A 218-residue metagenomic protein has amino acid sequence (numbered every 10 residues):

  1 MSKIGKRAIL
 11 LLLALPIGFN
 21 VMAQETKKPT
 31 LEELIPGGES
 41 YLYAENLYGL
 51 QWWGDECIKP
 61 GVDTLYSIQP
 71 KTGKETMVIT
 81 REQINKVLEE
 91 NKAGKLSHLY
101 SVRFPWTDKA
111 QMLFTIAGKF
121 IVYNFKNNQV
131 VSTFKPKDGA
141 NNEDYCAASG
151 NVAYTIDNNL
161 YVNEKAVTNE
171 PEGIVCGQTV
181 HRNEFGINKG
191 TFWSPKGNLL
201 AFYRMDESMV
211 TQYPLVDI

Functional and structural regions predicted by a protein language model:
M1-I9: Bacterial N-terminal signal peptides that target proteins for export
I4, L13, D217-I218: Short, charged low-complexity linear motifs
I9-N20: Bacterial N-terminal signal peptides
V21-I218: Beta-propeller folds
